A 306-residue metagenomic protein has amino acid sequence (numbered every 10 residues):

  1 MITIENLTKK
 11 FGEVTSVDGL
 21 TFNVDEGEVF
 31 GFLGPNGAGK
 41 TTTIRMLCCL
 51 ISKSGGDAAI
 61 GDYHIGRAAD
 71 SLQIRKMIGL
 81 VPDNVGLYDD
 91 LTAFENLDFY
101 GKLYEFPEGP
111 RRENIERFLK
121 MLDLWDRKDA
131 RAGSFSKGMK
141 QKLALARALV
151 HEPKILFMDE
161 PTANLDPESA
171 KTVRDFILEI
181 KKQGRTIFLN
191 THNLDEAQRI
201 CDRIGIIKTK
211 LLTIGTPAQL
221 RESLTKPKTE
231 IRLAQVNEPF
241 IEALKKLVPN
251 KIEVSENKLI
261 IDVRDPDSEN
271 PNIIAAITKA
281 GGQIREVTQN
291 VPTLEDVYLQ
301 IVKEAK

Functional and structural regions predicted by a protein language model:
M1-T8, E304-K306: ABC-family P-loop ATPase nucleotide-binding domain
I2, K9-K208: ABC transporter nucleotide-binding domains
R67-A68, R112, D129, K140 (+3 more regions): Structural motif corresponding to alpha-helix initiation and N-cap regions
R174-R264: ABC transporter nucleotide-binding domain
R264-K306: C-terminal coupling/interaction segments
